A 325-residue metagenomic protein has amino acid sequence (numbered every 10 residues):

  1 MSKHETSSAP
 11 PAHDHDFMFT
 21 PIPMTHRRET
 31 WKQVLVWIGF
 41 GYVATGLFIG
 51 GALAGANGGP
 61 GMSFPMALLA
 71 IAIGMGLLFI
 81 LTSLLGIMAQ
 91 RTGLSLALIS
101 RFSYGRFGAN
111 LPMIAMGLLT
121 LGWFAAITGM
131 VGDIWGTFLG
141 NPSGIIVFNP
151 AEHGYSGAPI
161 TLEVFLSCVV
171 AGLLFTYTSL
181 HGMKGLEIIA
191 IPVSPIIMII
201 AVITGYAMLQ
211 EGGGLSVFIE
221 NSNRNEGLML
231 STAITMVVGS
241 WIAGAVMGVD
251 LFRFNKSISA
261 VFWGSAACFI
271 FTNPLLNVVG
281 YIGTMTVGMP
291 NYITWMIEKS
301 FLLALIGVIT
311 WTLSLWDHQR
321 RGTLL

Functional and structural regions predicted by a protein language model:
M1-M66, G76, G227-I234, R253-W263: Membrane-interface "cap" regions at the ends of multi-pass membrane proteins
T30-L47, G205-E211, E220-Y281, F301-G322: Hydrophobic, membrane-embedded alpha-helices of multi-pass small-molecule transporters
F40, M113, G140-L180, P195-T204 (+4 more regions): Transmembrane alpha-helical segments of multi-pass small-molecule transport proteins
G55-G59, G86-I87, S103, L111 (+3 more regions): Membrane-water interface regions at transmembrane-helix termini and the short interhelical loops of multi-pass membrane
A70-Y104, I114-L119, W123-G129, W316-R320: Juxtamembrane transmembrane-helix boundary signature
L94-L121, Y155-V164, M296-I306: Transmembrane-helix boundary/entry motifs in multi-pass membrane transporters
A109-H153, T286, T312-L325: Hydrophobic transmembrane alpha-helices that form the core helical bundles of multi-pass secondary transporters
T128, G132-N141, F175, P195-E220 (+2 more regions): Hydrophobic alpha-helical segments and their helix-loop junctions in multi-pass secondary transporters
